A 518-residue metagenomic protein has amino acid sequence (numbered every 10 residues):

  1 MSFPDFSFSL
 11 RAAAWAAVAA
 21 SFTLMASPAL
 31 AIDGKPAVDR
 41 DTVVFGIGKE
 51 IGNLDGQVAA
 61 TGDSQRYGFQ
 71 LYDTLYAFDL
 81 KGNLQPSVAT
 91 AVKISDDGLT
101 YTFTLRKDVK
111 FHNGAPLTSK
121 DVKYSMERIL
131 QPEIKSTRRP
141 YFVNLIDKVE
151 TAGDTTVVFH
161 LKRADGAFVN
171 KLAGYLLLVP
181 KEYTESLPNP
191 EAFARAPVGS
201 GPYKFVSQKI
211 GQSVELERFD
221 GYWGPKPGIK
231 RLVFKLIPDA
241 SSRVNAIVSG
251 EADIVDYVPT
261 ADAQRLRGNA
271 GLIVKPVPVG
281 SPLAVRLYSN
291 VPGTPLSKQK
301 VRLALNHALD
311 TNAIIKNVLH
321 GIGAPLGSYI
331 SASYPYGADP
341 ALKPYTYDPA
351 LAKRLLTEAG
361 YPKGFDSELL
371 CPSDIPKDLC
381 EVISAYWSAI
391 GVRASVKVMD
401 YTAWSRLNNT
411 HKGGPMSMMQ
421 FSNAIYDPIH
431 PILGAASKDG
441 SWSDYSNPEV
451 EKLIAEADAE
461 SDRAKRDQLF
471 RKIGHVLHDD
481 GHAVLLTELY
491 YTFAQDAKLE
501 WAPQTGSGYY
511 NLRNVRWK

Functional and structural regions predicted by a protein language model:
R11, T104, Y141-Y183: Surface-exposed binding/hinge segments that line and control ligand-binding clefts or catalytic entry sites
V44, T118-E127, D154-H160, G201-P202 (+6 more regions): Alpha-helical secondary-structure segments
G46-D96, E127, V198-G199: N-terminal lobe/hinge region of extracytoplasmic solute-binding protein
K81-N83, A173-P227, R231, S241 (+2 more regions): Gly/Pro-rich hinge or "lid" segments in bacterial periplasmic/extracellular proteins
E191, F219-R265, S384, R393-S395: Ligand-site clamp/hinge motif
A324-E358, P376-D378: Structural transition elements
R393-S405, H430-A497, K518: Extracytoplasmic/peripheral linker and loop segments enriched in polar/acidic and small residues with frequent Thr/Pro
F493-K518: Long beta-strand-rich cores associated with HINT superfamily self-processing modules
